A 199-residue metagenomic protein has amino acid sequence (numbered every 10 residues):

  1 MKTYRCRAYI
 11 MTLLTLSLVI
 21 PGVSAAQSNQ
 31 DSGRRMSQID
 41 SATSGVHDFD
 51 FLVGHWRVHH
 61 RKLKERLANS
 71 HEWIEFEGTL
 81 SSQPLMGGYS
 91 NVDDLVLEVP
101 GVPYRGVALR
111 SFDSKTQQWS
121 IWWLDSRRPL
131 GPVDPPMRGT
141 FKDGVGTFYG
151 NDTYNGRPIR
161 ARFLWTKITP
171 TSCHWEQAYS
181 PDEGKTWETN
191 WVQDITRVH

Functional and structural regions predicted by a protein language model:
M1-C6: N-terminal secretory signal peptides that target proteins for export/translocation
Y9-P21: Bacterial N-terminal signal peptides
A25-H199: Hydrophobic small-molecule pocket/channel-lining residues, especially in calycin-type beta-barrels
